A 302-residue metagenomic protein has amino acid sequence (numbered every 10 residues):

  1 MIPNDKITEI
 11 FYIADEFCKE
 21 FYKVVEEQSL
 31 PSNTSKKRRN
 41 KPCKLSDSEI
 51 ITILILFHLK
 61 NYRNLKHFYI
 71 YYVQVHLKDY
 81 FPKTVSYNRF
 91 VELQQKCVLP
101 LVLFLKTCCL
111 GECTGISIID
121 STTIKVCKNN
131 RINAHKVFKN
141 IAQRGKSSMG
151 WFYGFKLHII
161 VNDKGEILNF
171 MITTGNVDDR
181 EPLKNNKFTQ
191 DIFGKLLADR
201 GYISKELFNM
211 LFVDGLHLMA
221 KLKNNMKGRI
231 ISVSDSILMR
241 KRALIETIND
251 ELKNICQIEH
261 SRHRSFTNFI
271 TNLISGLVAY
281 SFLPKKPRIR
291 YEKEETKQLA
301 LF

Functional and structural regions predicted by a protein language model:
M1-F302: Short alpha-helical elements
